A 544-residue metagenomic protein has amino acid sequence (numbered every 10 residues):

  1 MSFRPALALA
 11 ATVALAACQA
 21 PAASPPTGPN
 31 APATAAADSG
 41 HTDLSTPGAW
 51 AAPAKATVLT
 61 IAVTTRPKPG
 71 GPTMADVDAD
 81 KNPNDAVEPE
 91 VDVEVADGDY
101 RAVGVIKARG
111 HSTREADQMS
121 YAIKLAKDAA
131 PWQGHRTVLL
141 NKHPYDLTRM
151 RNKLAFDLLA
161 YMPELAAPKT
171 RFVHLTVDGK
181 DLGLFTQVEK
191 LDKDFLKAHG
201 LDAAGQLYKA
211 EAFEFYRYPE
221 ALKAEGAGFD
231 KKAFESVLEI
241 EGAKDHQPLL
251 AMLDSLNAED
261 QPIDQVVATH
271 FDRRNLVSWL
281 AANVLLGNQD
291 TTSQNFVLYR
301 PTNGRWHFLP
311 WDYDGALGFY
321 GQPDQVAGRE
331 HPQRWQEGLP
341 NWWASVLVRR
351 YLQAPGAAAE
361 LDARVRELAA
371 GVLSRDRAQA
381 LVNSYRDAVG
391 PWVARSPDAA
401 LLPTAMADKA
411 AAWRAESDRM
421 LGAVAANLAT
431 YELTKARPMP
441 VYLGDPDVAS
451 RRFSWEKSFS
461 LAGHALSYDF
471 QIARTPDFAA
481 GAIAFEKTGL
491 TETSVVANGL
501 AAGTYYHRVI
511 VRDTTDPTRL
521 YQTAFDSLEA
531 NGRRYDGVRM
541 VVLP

Functional and structural regions predicted by a protein language model:
M1-L7: Bacterial N-terminal signal peptides that target proteins for export
C18-F470, P476-D477, A502, N531-P544: Phosphate/dinucleotide-binding and metal-coordinating scaffold of catalytic cores in nucleotide-dependent enzymes
V58, A480-E486: Local beta-strand/beta-hairpin segments that build beta-sheet-rich folds
T475-F478, T514: Acidic glycine-/aspartate-rich tracts in secreted/extracellular proteins
L490-V496: Short S/T/G- and acidic-enriched coil/turn segments that sit immediately N-terminal to beta-strands in beta-sandwich
G499-P517: Beta-strand-rich modules
P517-L528: Beta-sandwich strand segments
